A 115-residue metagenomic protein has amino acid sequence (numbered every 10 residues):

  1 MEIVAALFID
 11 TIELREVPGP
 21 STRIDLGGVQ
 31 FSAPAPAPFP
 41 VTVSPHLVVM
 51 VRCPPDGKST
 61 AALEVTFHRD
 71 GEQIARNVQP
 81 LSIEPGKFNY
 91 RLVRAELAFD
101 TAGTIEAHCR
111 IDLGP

Functional and structural regions predicted by a protein language model:
E2-P115: Contiguous segments within soluble domain cores/interaction surfaces
